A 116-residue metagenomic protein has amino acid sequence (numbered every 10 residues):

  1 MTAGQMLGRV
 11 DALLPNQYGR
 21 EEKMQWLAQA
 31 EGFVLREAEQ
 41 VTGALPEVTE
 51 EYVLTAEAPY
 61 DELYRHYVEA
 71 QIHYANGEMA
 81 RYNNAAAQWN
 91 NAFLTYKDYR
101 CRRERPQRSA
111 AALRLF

Functional and structural regions predicted by a protein language model:
M1-L54, D98-F116: Conserved short "hinge" loops at termini or chain/domain junctions
A28-Q88, A92-F93, K97-Y99: Divalent metal-cofactor coordination and adjacent catalytic microenvironments
